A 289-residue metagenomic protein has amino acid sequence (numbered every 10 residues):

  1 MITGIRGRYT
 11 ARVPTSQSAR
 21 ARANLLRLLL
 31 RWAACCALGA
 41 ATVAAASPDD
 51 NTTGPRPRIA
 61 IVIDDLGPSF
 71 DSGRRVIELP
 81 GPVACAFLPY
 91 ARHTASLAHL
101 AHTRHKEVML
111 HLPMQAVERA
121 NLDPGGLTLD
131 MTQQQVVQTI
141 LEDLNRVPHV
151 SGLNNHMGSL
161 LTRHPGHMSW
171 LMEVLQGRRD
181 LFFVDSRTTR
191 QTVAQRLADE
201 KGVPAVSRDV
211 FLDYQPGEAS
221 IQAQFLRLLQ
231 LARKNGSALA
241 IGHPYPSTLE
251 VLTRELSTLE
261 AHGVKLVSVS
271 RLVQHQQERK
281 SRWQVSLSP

Functional and structural regions predicted by a protein language model:
M1-L25: N-terminal secretory signal peptides that target proteins for export/translocation
I2, A45-P57, F225, G263-L266 (+1 more regions): Terminal interaction modules at protein C-ends
L28-A40: Bacterial N-terminal signal peptides
T52-A120: Active-site beta->alpha N-cap acidic-glycine motif
I59-I63, V83-C85, V108-L112, L153-N155 (+4 more regions): Hydrophobic faces of well-ordered beta-strands that scaffold small-molecule active sites in alpha/beta enzyme cores
L97-H149: Substrate-binding cleft of extracellular glycoside hydrolase catalytic domains
Q133-L226, H243-E260: Catalytic domains of cell-wall/extracellular-matrix polysaccharide-remodeling enzymes, centered on de-N-acetylation
V264-P289: C-terminal accessory extensions appended to soluble enzyme cores
